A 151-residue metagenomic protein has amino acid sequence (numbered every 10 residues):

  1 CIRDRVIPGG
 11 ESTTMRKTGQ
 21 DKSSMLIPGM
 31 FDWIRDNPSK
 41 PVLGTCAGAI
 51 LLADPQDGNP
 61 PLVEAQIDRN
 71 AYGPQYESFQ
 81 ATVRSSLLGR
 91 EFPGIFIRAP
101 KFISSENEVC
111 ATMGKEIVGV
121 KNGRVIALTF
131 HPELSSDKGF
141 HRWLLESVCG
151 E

Functional and structural regions predicted by a protein language model:
R3-G44, A49-P55: Flexible gly/pro-rich beta->alpha loop and the following alpha-helix that scaffold active-site loops
T14-K17, G29, F96, G139 (+1 more regions): Alpha-helical scaffold segments in soluble metabolic enzymes
L52-D54, F79, D137: Generic hydrophobic alpha-helical membrane-span motif
Q56-V118: Pocket-forming structural segment of enzyme catalytic cores
E91, R98-E151: C-terminal and late-domain segments of enzyme folds
